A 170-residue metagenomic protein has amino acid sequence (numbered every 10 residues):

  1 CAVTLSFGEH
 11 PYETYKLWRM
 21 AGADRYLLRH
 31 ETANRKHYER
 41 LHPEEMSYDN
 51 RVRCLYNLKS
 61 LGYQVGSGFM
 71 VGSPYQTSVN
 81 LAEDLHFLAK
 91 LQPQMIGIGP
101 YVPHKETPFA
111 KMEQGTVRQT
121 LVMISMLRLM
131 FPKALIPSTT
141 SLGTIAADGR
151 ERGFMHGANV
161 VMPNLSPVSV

Functional and structural regions predicted by a protein language model:
C1, H37-Y48, P108-V117: Glycine-rich tight-turn/loop motif centered on a GG-T
C1-R19, A23, H30-A33, E44-M46 (+1 more regions): Canonical radical SAM enzyme core domain
A2-S6, L135-T140: Short catalytic-loop micro-motif centered on adjacent basic/acidic residues
P11-M20, P74-L88, G143-H156: Catalytic cores of alpha/beta
D24-R25, H30, D49-F109, Q119-P137 (+2 more regions): Conserved C-terminal portion of the radical SAM core fold that forms the substrate/S-adenosylmethionine-binding
A33-H37, P167-V170: Short gly/pro/ser/thr-enriched loop/turn and capping motifs at secondary-structure boundaries
G97, R150-V170: Active-site pocket-lining/capping segments in soluble small-molecule metabolic enzymes
